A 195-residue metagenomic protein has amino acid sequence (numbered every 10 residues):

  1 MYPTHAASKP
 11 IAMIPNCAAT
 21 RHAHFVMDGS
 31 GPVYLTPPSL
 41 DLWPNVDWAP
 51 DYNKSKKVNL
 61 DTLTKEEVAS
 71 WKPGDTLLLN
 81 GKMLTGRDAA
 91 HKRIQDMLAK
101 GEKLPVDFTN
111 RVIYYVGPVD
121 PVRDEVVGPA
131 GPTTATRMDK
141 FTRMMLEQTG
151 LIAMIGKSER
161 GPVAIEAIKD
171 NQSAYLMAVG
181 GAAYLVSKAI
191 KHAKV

Functional and structural regions predicted by a protein language model:
M1-A6, T85-V195: Feature captures the catalytic cores and cofactor-binding loops of soluble hydro-lyases/lyases that act on carboxylate
M1-V46, K188-V195: Anaerobic metallocofactor- and corrinoid-dependent redox/one-carbon enzyme cores, especially those from methanogenesis
A12-I14, H24-V26, K57-N59, L78 (+1 more regions): Structured core elements
W48-Y52, A183-L185: Helix-rich terminal scaffold detector
N53-L63: Short, structured beta-strand/loop micro-motifs enriched in basic residues and often containing a Trp
E66-A69, V106: Residue "hotspots" at secondary-structure boundaries inside conserved domains
V68-W71, L77: Short, well-ordered loop/turn sites that connect or cap secondary structure elements
T76, K82-G86: Short, charged beta-turn/beta-strand-edge "cap" motif at the junction between a beta-strand and an adjacent loop
